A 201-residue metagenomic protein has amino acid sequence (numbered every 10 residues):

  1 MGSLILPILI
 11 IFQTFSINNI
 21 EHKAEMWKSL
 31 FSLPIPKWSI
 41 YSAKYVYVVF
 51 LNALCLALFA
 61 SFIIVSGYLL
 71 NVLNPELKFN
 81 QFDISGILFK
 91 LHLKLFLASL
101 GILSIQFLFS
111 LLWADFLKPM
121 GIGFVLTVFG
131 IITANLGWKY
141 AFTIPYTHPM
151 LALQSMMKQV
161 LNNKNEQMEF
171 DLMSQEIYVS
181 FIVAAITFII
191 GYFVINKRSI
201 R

Functional and structural regions predicted by a protein language model:
M1, F79, M120-K197: Terminal transmembrane helical anchor/hairpin motif
M1-L9, V46-L111, N163-I177: Secretory targeting signals
M1-W27, N196-R198: Transmembrane helix-boundary elements of multi-pass transport/secretion proteins, especially ABC-type permease modules
I10-T14, W27, F62, I105-Q106 (+2 more regions): Hydrophobic/aromatic residues in alpha-helical transmembrane segments
F15, E21-E25, F50-S61, Y140-I144: Alpha-helical transmembrane segments of integral membrane proteins, especially early/N-terminal helices
I17-F50: Helix-loop-helix units of permease transmembrane domains in multi-pass membrane transporters, especially ABC
I20, L33, Y68, L111 (+1 more regions): Transmembrane helix-loop junction
P36, A114-P119: Short loop-to-helix capping motifs
